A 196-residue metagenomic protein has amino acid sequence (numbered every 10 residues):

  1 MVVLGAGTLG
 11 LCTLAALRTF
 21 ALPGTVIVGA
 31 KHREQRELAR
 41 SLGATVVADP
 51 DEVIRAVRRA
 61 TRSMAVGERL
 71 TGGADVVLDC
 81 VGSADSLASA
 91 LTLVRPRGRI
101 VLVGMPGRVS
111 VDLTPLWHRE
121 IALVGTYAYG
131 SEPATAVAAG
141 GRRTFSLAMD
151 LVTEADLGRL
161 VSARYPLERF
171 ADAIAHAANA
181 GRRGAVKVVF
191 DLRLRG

Functional and structural regions predicted by a protein language model:
V3-A6, R18-L87: Adenosine-nucleotide cofactor-binding segment
G5-T8, M105: Glycine-rich Rossmann-fold phosphate-binding loop(s) that bind the pyrophosphate of adenine dinucleotide cofactors
L11-L14: Residues forming the Rossmann-fold NAD(P)(H) cofactor-binding site
A16, S89-L93, D112-P115: A short acidic, amphipathic alpha-helical/loop segment
A30, V66-T71, M105-P106, T153-A163 (+1 more regions): C-terminal capping/lid region of NAD(P)-dependent oxidoreductase domains
R58-G67, T71, S110-A163, D172: C-terminal substrate-binding/catalytic core of Rossmann-like NAD(P)-dependent dehydrogenases/reductases
V76, T92-S110, L123-Y129: ADP-ribose/adenylate-binding Rossmann-like module
V81-G82, S86, G104-M105, Y127 (+1 more regions): Short glycine-/small-residue-rich Rossmann-like dinucleotide-binding loops
